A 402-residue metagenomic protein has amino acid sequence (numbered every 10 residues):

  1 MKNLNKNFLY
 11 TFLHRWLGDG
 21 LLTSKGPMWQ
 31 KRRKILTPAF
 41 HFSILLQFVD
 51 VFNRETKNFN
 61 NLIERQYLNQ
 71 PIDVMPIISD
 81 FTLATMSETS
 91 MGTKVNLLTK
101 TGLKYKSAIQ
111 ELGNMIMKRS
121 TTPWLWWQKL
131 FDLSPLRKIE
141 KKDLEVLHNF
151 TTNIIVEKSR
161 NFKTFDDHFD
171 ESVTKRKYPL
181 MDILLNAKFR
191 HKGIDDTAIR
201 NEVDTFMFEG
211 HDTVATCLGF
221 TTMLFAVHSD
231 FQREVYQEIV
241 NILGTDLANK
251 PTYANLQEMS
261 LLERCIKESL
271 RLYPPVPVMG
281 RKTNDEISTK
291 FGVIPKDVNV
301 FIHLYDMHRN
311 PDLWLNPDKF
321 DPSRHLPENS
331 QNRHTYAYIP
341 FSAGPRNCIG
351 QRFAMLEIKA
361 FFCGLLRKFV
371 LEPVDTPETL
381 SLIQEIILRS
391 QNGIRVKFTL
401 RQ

Functional and structural regions predicted by a protein language model:
M1-V51, E55, D73-V74, I78-S87 (+2 more regions): Cytochrome P450 substrate-recognition site 1
K2, S229-Q232, Q351-L388: Cytochrome P450 heme-binding "Cys pocket" and the immediately downstream C-terminal segment
H14, H41-S43, D143-L218, A248-N255 (+4 more regions): Conserved cytochrome P450 catalytic core segment spanning the I/J/K helices
L17, L22, P38, E209 (+2 more regions): Cytochrome P450 heme-thiolate "Cys pocket" and heme-binding signature region
G18, K57, I72-L97, Q110-G113 (+3 more regions): Hydrophobic mid-domain F-helix/FG-region of cytochrome P450s
S43-R54, E64-E88, N96-Y105, W126-F150 (+5 more regions): Cytochrome P450
T82, M86, S90-M91, D143-T151 (+6 more regions): Central I-helix of cytochrome P450 enzymes
I302-S330: Conserved cytochrome P450 K-helix/beta-meander segment immediately N-terminal to the heme-binding cysteine loop
